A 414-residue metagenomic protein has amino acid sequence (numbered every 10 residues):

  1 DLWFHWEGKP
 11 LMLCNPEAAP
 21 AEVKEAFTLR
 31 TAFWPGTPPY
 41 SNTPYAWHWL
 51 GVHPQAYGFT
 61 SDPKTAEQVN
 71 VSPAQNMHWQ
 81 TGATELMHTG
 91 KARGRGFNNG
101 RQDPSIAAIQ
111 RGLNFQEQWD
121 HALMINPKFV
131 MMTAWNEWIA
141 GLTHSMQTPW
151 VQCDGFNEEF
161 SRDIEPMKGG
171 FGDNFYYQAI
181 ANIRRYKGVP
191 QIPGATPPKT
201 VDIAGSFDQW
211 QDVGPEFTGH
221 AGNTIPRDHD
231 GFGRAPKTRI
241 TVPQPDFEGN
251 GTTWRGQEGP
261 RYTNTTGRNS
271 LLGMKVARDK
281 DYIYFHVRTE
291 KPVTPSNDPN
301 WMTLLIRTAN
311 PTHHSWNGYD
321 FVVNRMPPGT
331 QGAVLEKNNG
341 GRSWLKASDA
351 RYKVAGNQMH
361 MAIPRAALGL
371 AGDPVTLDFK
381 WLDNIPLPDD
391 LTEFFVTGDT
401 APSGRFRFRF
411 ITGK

Functional and structural regions predicted by a protein language model:
D1-D202, S206-F207, Q211-P215, T400-G404: Glycan-processing catalytic domains of CAZymes
P10, D281-I283, T330-A333, N357-M359: Hydrophobic residues embedded in beta-strands of well-ordered beta-sheets
E137, F285, L304, M359-P364: Residue-level detector of buried hydrophobic side-chain packing in well-ordered secondary-structure elements
I203-Q331, W381-E393: Surface-exposed, glycine/proline- and aromatic-rich loop segments on solvent-exposed faces across compartments
G267, K337-S348: Short beta-strand and strand-turn-strand segments in soluble, beta-rich domains
L272-K275, A347-Y352: Beta-strand-rich interaction surfaces with strong enrichment in secreted/lumenal proteins
V354-P402: Ser/Thr/Pro-rich, low-complexity mucin-like regions that serve as glycosylated stalks/linkers or repetitive adhesive
P402, R407-T412: Activation corresponds to long, low-complexity, non-globular regions
